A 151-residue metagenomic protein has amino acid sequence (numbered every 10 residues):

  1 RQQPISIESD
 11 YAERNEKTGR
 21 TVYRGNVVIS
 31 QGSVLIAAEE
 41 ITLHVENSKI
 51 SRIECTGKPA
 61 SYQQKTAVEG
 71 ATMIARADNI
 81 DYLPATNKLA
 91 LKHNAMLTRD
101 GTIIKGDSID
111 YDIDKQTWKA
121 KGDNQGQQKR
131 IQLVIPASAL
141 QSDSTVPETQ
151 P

Functional and structural regions predicted by a protein language model:
R1-P151: Mature-chain termini and adjacent capping regions
